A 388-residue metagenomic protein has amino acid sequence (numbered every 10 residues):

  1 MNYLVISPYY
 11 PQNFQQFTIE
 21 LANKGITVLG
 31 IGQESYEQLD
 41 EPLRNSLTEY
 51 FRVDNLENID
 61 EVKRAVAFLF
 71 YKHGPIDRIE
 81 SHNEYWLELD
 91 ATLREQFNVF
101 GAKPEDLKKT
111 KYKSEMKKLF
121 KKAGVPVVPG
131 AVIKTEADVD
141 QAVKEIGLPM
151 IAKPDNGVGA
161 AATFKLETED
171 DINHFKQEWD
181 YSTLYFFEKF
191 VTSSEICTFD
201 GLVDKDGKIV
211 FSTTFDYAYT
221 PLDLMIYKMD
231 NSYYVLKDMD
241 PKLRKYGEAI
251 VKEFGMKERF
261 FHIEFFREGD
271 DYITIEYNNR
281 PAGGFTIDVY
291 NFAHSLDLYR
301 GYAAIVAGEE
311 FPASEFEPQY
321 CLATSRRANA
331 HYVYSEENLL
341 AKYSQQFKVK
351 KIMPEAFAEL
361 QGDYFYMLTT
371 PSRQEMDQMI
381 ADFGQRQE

Functional and structural regions predicted by a protein language model:
M1-E105, P371-E375, M379-E388: ATP-binding N-terminal substructure of ATP-dependent carboxylate-amine bond-forming enzymes
Y50-E57, A131-T135, F164-E167: Short acidic-hydrophobic, aromatic-tinged amphipathic segments that line or gate anion-handling sites
R94-A162: A conserved helix-loop-beta module that forms one wall/lid of the active-site cleft in ATP-utilizing catalytic domains
P126-V128, E145, P149-A152, A161-T198 (+3 more regions): Conserved ATP-binding module of the ATP-grasp superfamily
K189-M256, F260, R267, N278-V306: ATP-dependent carboxylate/phosphate-activation module, predominantly the ATP-grasp catalytic core and closely related
D271-Y272: Conserved protein kinase catalytic/activation segment
G301-E388: Peripheral (often C-terminal) accessory segments that flank ATP-dependent C-N-forming ligase machineries
